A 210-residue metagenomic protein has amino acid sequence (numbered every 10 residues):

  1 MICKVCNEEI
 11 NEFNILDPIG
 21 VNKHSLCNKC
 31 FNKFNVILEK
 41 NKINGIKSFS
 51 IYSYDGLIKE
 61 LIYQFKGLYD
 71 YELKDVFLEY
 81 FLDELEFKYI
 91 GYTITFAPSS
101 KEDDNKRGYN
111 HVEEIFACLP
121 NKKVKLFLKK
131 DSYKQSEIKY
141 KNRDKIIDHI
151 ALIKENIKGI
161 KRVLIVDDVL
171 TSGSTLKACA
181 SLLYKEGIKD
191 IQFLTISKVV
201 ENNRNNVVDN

Functional and structural regions predicted by a protein language model:
M1-N210: Glycine-rich phosphate/pyrophosphate-handling loop used in enzymes and phosphotransfer proteins
